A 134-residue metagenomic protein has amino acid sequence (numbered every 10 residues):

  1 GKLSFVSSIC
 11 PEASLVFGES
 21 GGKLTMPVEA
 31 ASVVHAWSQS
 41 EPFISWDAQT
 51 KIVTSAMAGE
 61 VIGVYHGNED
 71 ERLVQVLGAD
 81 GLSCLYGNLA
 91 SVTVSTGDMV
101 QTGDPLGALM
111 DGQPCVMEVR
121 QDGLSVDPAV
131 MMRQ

Functional and structural regions predicted by a protein language model:
G1-E71, Q101: Surface-exposed, glycine-biased beta-strand/turn segments
A36, V64-Y65, V92, L109 (+1 more regions): Residue-level recognition of beta-strand microenvironments
S38, H66-G67, L77-G81, R120-L124 (+1 more regions): Solvent-exposed coil/turn segments that connect beta secondary-structure elements in extracytoplasmic/periplasmic
I44-D47, L73-A79, E118-R120: Short, acidic/hydrophobic/Gly-rich beta-strand patch recurrent on exposed beta strands that often constitutes part
S45-D47, Y86, A90-V94: Short alpha-helix capping/helix-loop boundary micro-motifs
K51, C84, V92, V126: Glycine-centered loop/turn positions within well-structured domains that cap or flank conserved ligand/cofactor-binding
A56-A90, P114: Zn2+-dependent peptidoglycan hydrolase active-site motif and core
T96-Q134: Conserved, short, structured surface segments that act as functional micro-motifs
